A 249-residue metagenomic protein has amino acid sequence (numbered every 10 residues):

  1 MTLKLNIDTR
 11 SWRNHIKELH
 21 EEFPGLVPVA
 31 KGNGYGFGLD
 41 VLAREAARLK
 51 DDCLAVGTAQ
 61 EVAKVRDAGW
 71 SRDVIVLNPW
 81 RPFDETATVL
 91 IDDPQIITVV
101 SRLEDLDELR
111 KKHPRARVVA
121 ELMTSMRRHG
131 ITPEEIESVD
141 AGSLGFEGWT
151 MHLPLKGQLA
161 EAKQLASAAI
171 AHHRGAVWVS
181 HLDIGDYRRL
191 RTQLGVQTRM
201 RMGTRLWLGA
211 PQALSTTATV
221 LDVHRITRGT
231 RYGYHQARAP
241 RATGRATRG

Functional and structural regions predicted by a protein language model:
L3-I7, S11-R13, P24-A168: Active-site-proximal beta-alpha core segment in soluble small-molecule metabolic enzymes
L5-D8, R13-I16, P28, W80 (+4 more regions): Active-site anion/phosphate-binding pocket segments in diverse small-molecule metabolic enzymes
